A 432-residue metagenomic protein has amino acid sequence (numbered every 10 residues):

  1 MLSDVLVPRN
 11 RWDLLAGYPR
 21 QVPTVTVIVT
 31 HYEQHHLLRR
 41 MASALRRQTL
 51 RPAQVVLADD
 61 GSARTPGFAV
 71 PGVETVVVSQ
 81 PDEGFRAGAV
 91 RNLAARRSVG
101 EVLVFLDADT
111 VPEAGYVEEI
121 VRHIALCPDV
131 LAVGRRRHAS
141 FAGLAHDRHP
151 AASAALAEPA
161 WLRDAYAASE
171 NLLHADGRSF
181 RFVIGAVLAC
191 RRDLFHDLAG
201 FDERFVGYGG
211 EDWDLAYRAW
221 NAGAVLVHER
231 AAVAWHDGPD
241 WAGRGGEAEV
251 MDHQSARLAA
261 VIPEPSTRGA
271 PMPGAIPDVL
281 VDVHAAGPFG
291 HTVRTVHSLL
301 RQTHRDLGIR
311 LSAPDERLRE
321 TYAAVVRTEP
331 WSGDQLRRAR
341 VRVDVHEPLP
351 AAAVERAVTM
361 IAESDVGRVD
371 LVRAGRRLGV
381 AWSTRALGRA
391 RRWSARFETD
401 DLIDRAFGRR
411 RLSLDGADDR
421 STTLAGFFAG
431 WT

Functional and structural regions predicted by a protein language model:
M1-A44, Q254, A259-G290, A425-G426 (+1 more regions): N-proximal low-complexity "stem/linker" segments adjacent to membrane-targeting elements
S43-P52, H297-D306: Short, acidic, metal-binding catalytic loop of nucleotide-sugar glycosyltransferases
D59-F68, T110, A313-L318, H346: A conserved acidic beta->alpha catalytic loop
Q80-S98, V325-L336: Glycine-rich, basic loop-to-helix element that forms the pyrophosphate-binding segment of sugar-nucleotide handling
V99-G100, Y166, I184-L198, G375-W431: Conserved nucleotide-sugar donor-binding and metal-coordinating catalytic region shared by glycosyltransferases
L103, R340-R342: Short aromatic/hydrophobic "clamp" motif used to bind/position activated sugar donors
G115-E158, P348-R385: Conserved donor NDP-sugar-binding/catalytic core segment of glycosyltransferases
A152-F180: Short, flexible, basic/aromatic active-site loop/helix in glycosyltransferases
